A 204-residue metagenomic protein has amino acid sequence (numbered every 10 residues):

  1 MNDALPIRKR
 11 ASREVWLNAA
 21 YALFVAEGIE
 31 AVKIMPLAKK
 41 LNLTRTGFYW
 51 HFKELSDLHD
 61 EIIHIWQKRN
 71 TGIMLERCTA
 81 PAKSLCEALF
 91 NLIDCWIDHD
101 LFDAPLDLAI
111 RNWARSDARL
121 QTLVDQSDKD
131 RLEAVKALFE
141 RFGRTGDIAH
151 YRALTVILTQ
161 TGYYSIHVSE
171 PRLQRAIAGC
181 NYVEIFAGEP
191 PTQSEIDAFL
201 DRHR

Functional and structural regions predicted by a protein language model:
K9-Y21, L37, I62-N70: Generic hydrophobic, amphipathic alpha-helix propensity
V15, L23-D57, E61: Helix-turn-helix
F52, D57-W66, I73, L123: Alpha-helical DNA-contacting segments of helix-turn-helix folds
F52, I110-S116: Short helix-capping/turn signature of helix-turn-helix
I62, W66-N70, P81, L85 (+2 more regions): Hydrophobic/aromatic residues within well-ordered alpha-helical segments
L75-L108, A153-V156: Hydrophobic alpha-helical connector segments
F102-L108, A118-R144, I148-L154: Amphipathic alpha-helical packing segments from all-alpha helical-bundle domains
R141-R204: Hydrophobic/aromatic-rich alpha-helical bundle segments in the mid-to-C-terminal region
